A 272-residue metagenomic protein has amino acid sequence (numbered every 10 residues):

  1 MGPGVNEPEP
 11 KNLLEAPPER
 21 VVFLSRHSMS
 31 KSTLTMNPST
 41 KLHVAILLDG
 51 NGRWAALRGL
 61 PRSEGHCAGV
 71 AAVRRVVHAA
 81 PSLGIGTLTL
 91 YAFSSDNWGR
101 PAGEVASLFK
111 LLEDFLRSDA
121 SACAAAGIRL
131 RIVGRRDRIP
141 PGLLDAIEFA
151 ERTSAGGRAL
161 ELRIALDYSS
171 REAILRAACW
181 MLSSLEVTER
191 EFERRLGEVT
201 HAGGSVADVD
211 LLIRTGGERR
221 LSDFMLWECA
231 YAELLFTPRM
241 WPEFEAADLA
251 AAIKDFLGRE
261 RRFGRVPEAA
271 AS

Functional and structural regions predicted by a protein language model:
V5-E9, E15-V22: Acidic, Ala/Val/Gly-enriched low-complexity intrinsically disordered segments
E7, N12-L13, S32, P38: N-terminal cationic leader/targeting segments used for protein routing and processing
V22-S272: Flexible, compositionally biased loop and terminal segments
